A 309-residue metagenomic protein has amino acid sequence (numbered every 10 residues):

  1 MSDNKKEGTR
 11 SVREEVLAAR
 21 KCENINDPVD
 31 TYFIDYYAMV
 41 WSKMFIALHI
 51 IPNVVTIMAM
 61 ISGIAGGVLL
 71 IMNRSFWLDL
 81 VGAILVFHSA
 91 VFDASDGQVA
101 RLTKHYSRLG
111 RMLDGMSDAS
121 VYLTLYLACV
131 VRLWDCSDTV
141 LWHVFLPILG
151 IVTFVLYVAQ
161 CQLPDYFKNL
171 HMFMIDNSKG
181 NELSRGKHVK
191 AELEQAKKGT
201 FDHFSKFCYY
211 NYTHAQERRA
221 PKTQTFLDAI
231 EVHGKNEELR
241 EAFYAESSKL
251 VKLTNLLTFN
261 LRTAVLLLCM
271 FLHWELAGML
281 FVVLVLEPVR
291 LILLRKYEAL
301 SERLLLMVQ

Functional and structural regions predicted by a protein language model:
M1-Y37, N169-Q309: C-terminal membrane-associated helical module and adjoining short loops/tails
P52-A59, D114-Y122, V251-N260: Select subsegments of transmembrane alpha-helices in polytopic membrane proteins, especially boundary-proximal
P52-L109, L125-Y126, L146-L156: Membrane-embedded alpha-helical segments that form the functional core of polytopic membrane enzymes, especially those
I64, V91, M116-L123, V158 (+3 more regions): Hydrophobic alpha-helical transmembrane bundles that constitute the permease/transmembrane domains of multi-pass
G67-I71, L125, C129, M270 (+1 more regions): Structural signal for membrane-spanning alpha-helices in multi-pass inner-membrane proteins, emphasizing helix cores
A90-S95, F154-H171, P288-A299: Transmembrane alpha-helical segments that form the membrane-embedded catalytic/substrate-channel core of multi-pass
D96-A100, D118-C129, C161-P164, L293-L294: Alpha-helical transmembrane segments and their lipid-water interface positions in multi-pass membrane proteins
K104-D118, E182-L183: Juxtamembrane helix-capping/reentrant segments at transmembrane boundaries
